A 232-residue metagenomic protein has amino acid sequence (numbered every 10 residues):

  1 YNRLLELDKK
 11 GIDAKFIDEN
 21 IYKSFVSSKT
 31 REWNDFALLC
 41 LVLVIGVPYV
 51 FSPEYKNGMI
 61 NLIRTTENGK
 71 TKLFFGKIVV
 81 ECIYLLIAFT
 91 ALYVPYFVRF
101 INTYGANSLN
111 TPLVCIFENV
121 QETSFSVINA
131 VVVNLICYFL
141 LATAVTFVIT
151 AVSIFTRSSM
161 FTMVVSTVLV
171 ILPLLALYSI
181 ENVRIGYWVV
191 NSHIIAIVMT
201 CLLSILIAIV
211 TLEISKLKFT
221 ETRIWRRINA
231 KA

Functional and structural regions predicted by a protein language model:
Y1, L38, P48, K56 (+8 more regions): Intrinsic structural disorder
R3-E54, F74-F155, S159, H193-T200: Secretory targeting signals
L43-V47, M59, V148, V210-T211 (+1 more regions): Hydrophobic/aromatic residues in alpha-helical transmembrane segments
Y55, N61-L62: Membrane-helix interface linkers and caps
N61, F74, T162-M163: Hydrophobic/aromatic positions within or immediately flanking transmembrane alpha-helices of multi-pass small-molecule
L62-I63, I83: Long, hydrophobic, well-ordered secondary-structure blocks that form the structural core and pocket-lining surfaces
R64-K70: Short helix-to-coil transition segments within interhelical loops that connect adjacent transmembrane helices
G105-V133, M160-A232: Terminal transmembrane helical anchor/hairpin motif
